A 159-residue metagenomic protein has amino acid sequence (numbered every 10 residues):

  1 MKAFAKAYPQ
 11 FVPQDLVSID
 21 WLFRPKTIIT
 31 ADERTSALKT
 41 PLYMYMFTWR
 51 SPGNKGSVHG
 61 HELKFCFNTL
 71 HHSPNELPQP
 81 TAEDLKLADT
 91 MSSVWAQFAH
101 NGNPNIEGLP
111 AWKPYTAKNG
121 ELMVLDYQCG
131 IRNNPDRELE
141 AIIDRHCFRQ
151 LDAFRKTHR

Functional and structural regions predicted by a protein language model:
M1-E83, V94, N101: Substrate-gating cap/lid region and adjacent catalytic-acid/histidine neighborhood within extracellular/lumenal
M44-M46, I106-P114: Surface-exposed patches in mature extracellular/periplasmic domains of secreted proteins
W49-R50, Q128-G130: Short, glycine-/Ser/Thr-/acidic-enriched flexible segments
G53-S57, G120, N133-P135: Short, solvent-exposed polar/charged micro-motifs at secondary-structure junctions
A111-Q128: Aromatic sugar-binding interfaces of carbohydrate-active proteins
C129-R159: Tryptophan-rich aromatic "cage" segments
